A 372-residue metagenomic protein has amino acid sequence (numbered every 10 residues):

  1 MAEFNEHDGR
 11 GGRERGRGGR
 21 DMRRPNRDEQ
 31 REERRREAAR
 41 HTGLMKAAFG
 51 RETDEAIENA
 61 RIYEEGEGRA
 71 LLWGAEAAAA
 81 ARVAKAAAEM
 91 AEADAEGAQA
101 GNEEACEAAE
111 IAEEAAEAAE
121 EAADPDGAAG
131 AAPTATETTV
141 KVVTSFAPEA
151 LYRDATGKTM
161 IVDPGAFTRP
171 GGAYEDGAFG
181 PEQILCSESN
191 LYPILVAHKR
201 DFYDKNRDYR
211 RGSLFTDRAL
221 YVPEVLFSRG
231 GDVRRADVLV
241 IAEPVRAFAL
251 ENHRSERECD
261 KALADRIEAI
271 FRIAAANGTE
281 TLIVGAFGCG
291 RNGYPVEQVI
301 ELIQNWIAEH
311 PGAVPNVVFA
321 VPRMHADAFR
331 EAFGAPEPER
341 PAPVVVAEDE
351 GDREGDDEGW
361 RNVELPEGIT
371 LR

Functional and structural regions predicted by a protein language model:
A2-R372: Macrodomain-like recognition of ADP-ribose-binding/processing modules
